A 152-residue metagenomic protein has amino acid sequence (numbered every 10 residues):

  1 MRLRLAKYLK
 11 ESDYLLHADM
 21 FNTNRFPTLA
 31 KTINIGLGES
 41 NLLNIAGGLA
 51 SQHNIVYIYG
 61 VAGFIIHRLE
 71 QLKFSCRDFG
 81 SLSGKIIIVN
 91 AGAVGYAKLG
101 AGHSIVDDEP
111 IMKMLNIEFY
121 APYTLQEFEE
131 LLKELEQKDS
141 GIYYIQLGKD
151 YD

Functional and structural regions predicted by a protein language model:
M1-Y151: Thiamine diphosphate
